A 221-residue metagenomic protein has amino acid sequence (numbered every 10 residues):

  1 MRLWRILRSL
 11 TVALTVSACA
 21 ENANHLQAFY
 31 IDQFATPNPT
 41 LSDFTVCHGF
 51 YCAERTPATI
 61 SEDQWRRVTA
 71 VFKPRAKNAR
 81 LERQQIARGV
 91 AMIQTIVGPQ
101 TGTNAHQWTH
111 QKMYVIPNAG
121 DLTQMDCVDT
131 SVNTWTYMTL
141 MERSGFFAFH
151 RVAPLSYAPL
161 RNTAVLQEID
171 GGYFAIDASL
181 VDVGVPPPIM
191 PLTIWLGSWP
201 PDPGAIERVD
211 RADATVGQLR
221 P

Functional and structural regions predicted by a protein language model:
M1-S17: Sec-dependent bacterial lipoprotein signal peptides
V12-A13, T40, T45, G120: Residue-level signal for mature regions of secreted extracellular proteins and peptides
A20-A23: Bacterial signal peptide processing site
L26-A53: Post-signal peptide N-terminal segment of mature Sec-exported envelope proteins
V46-R80, T109-G120: Acidic/histidine-rich, surface-exposed loop or edge segments in extracytoplasmic proteins
Q85-H150: Mid-length scaffold segments of soluble, non-membrane domains
T139-D213: Hydrophobic/aromatic-rich core segments of domains that either
L219-P221: Short, solvent-exposed mixed-charge patches
